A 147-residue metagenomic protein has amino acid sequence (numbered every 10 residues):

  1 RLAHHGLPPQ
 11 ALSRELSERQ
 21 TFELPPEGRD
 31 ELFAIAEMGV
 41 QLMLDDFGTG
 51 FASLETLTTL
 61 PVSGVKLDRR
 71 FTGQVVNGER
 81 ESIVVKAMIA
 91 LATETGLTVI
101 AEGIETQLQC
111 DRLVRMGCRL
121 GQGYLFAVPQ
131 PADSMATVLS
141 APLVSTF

Functional and structural regions predicted by a protein language model:
R1, D30-M38, A87: Catalytic-core regions built around general acid/base machinery
L2-A3, A92: Conserved hydrophobic residues forming the short capping helix/wall of the S-adenosyl-L-methionine
A3-G6, Q74: Phosphate/pyrophosphate-binding loops at sites that engage ATP/ADP/AMP, CoA/4′-phosphopantetheine, polyphosphate
A11-P26, M38-F147: EAL-family c-di-GMP phosphodiesterase catalytic domain
